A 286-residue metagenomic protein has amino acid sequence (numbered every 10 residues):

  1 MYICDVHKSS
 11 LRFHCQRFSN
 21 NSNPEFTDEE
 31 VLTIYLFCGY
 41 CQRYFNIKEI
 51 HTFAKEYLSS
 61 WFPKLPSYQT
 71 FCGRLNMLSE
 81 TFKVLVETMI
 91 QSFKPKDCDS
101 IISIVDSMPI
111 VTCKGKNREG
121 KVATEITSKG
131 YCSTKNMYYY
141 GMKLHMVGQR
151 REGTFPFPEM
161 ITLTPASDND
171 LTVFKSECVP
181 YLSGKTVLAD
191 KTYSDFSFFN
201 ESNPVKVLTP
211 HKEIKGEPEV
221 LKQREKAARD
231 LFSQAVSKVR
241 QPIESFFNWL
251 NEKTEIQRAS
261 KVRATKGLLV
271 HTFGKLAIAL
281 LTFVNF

Functional and structural regions predicted by a protein language model:
M1-F286: Short alpha-helical elements
